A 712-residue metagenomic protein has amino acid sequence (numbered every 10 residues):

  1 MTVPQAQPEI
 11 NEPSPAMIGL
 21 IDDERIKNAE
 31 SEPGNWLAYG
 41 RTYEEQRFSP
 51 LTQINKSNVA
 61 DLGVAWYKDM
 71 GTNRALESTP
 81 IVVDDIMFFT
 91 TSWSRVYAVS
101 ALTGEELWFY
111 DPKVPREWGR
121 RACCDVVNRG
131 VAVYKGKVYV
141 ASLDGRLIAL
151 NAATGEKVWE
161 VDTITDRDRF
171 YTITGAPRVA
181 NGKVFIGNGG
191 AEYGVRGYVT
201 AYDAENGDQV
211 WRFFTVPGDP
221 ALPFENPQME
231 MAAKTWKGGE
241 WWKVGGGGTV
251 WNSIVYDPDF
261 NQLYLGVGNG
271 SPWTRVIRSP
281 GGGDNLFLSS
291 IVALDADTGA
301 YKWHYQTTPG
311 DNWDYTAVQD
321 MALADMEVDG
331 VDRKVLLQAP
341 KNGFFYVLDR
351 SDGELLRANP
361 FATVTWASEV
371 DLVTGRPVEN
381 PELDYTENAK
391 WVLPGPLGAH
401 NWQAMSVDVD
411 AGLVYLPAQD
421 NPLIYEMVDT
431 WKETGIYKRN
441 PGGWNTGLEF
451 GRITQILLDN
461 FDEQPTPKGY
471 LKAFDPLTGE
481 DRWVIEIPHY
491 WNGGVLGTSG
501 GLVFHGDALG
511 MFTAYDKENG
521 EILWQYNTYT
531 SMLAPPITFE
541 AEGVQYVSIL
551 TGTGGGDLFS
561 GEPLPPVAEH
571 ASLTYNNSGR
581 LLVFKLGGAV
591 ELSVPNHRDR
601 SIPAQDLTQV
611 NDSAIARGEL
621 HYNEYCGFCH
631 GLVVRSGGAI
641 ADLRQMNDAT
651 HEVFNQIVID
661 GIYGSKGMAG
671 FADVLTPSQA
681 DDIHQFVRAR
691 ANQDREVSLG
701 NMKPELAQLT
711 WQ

Functional and structural regions predicted by a protein language model:
V3-A16, H597-A616, L620-E624, K666-Q712: Flexible coil segments in periplasmic/lumen-exposed cytochrome c-class electron-transfer proteins
Q7-V64, P220-M229, R376-N380, D459-F461 (+2 more regions): Blade/loop signatures of beta-propeller domains
W36-G40, N73-R95, R120-R146, T172-Y193 (+7 more regions): Repeat-blade elements of multi-bladed beta-propeller folds
K68-T79, F109-A132, E160-A176, F214-S253 (+9 more regions): Extracytoplasmic beta-rich repeat domains
I186-Y198, G238, L265-N285, D420-Q464 (+1 more regions): Short, conserved, GDST-rich strand-edge loop motifs in beta-rich repeat architectures
I537-D599: Blade-level signature of beta-propeller repeat domains, shared across WD40, Kelch, NHL, RCC1 and BNR/Asp-box propellers
L592-A614, G627-M646: His/Cys-centered metal/cofactor-coordination and adjacent catalytic loops
E619, G631-G664, A669-F671: Gly/Gly-Pro-rich "capping" loops immediately C-terminal to redox-active cysteine motifs in periplasmic/lumenal
